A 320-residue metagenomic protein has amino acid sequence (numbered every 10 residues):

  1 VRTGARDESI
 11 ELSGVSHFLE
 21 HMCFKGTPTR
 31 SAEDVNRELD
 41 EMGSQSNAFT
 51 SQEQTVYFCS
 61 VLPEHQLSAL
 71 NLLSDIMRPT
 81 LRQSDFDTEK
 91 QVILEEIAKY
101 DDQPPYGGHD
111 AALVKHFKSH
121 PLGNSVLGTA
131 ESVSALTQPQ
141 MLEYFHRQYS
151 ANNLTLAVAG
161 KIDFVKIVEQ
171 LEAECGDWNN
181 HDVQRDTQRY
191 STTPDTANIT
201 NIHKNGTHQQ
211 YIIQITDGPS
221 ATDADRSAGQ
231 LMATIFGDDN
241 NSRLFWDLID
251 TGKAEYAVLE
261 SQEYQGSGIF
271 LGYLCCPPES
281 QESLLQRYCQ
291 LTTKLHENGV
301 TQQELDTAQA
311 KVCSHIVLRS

Functional and structural regions predicted by a protein language model:
V1-L39, A112, Q214, A224-F236 (+1 more regions): Active/ligand-binding-proximal structured segments within catalytic/core domains that scaffold catalytic residues
E11, Q66, N201-H208: Short, compositionally biased low-complexity segments
A32-R185, Y190-T193, N201, P219-S220 (+2 more regions): Charge-rich, well-structured scaffold segments of protease-associated domains
Q170, T192-D195, T207-T216: Acidic, glycine-rich loop-and-beta core segments that form the ion-binding/anion-interacting portion of active sites
T196-A197, R243: Short beta-strand-initiation
